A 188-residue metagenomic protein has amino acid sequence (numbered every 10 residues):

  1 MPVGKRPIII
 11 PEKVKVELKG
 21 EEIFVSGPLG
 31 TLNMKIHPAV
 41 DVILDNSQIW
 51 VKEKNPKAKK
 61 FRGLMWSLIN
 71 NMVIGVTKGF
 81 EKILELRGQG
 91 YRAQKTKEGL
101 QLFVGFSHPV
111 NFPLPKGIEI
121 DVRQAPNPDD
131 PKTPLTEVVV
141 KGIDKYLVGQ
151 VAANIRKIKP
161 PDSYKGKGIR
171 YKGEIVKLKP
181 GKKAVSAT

Functional and structural regions predicted by a protein language model:
M1-A153, K157-T188: N-terminal intrinsically disordered, cationic/polar leader segments that include organellar targeting peptides
